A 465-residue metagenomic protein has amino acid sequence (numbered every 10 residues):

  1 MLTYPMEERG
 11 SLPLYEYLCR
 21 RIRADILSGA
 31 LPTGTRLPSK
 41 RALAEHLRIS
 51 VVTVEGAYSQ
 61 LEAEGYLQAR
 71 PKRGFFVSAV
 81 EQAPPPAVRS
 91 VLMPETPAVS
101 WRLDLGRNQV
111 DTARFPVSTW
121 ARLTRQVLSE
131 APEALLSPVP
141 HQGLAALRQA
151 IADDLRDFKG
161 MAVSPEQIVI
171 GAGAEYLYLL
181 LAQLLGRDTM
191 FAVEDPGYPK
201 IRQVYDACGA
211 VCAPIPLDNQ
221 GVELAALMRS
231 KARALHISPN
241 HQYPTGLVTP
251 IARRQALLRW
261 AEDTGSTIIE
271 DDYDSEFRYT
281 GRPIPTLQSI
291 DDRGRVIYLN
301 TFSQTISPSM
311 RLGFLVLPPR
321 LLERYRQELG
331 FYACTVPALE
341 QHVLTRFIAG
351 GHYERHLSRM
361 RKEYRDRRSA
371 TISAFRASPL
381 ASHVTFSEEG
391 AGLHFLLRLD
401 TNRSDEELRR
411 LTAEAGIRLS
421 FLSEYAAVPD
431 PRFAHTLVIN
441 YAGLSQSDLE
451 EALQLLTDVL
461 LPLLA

Functional and structural regions predicted by a protein language model:
M1-V127, L136, L147, R320 (+10 more regions): N-terminal basic, amphipathic alpha-helical segments
K72, S289-Y325, L339: Active-site PLP attachment segment
P94-P97, M161, L287-D291, A377: Short, conserved catalytic or adaptor-binding loops enriched in Gly and charged residues
G106-R107, P216, H236-S238, I269-D272 (+4 more regions): Short beta-strand segments
V110, P239-Y243, Q304: Short glycine-rich anion-binding loops that position phosphate/pyrophosphate groups of nucleotides and phosphorylated
A134-T264, I269, S275-F277, R282-I290 (+3 more regions): Conserved core of the PLP fold type I
S266, V296, V384, I417: Short, conserved active-site loop motifs that form the nucleotide-linked donor/cofactor pocket
Y353-R355: Short, polar/flexible loop-turn hinges at active-site or ligand-entry regions and domain interfaces
